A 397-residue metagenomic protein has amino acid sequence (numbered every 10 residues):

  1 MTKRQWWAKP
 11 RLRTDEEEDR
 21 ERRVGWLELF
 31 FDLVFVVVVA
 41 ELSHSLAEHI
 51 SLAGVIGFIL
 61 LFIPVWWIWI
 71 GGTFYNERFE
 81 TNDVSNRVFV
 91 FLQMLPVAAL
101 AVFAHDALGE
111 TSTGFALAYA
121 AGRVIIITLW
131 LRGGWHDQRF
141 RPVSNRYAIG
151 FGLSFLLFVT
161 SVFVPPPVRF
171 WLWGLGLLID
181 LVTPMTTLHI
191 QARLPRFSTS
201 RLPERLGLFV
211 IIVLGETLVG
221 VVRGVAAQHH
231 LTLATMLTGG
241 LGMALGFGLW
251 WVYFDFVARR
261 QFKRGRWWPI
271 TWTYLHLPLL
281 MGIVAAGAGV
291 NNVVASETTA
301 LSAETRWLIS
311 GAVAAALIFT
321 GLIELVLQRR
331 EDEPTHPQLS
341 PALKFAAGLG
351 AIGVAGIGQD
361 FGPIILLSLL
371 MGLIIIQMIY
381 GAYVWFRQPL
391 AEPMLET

Functional and structural regions predicted by a protein language model:
M1-G25, L29, V34-A40, H49 (+6 more regions): Predominantly late transmembrane helices and immediately cytosolic-facing juxtamembrane segments
V168-L172, D360-L370: Loop-to-transmembrane alpha-helix initiation sites
